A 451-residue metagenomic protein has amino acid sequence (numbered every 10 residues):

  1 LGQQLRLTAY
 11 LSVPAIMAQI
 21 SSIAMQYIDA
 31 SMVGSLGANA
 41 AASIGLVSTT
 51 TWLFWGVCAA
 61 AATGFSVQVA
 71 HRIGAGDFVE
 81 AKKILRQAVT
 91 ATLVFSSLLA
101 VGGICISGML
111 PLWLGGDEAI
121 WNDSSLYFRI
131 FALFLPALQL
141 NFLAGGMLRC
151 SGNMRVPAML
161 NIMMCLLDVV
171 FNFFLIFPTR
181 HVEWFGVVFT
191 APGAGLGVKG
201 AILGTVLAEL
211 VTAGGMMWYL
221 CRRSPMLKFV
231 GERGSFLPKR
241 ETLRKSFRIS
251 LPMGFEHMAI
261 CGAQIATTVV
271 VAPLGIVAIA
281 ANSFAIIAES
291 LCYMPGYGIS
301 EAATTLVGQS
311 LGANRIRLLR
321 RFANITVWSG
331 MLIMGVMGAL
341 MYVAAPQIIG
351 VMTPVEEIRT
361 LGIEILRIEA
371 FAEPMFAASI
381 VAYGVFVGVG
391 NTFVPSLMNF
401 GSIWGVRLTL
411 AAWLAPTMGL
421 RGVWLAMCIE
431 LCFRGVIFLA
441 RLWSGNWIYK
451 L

Functional and structural regions predicted by a protein language model:
L1-A15, V69-P136, L167, P178 (+3 more regions): Short alpha-helical transmembrane segments in multi-pass integral membrane proteins
Q3-S31, S35-L36, T49-G64, Q68 (+5 more regions): N-terminal transmembrane alpha-helices
A9, M25, A61, G102-I106 (+14 more regions): Residue-level signal for transmembrane alpha-helical positions in Major Facilitator Superfamily
Y10-D29, I130, N141, M164 (+5 more regions): Transmembrane helical elements of multi-pass membrane transporters/channels
Q19-I23, G56, S96, A100 (+12 more regions): Residue-level hotspots within the lipid-embedded alpha helices of multi-pass solute transporters
I20, A24-A42, P111-E118, F174-P178 (+6 more regions): Helix-terminus/linker motif at the lipid-water interface of multi-pass membrane proteins
Y27-S31, V101, M109, L143-M147 (+8 more regions): Alpha-helical transmembrane segments of multipass membrane proteins
A41-V101, L138-P157, T268, A281-A345 (+1 more regions): Small-residue-rich hydrophobic transmembrane alpha-helices
